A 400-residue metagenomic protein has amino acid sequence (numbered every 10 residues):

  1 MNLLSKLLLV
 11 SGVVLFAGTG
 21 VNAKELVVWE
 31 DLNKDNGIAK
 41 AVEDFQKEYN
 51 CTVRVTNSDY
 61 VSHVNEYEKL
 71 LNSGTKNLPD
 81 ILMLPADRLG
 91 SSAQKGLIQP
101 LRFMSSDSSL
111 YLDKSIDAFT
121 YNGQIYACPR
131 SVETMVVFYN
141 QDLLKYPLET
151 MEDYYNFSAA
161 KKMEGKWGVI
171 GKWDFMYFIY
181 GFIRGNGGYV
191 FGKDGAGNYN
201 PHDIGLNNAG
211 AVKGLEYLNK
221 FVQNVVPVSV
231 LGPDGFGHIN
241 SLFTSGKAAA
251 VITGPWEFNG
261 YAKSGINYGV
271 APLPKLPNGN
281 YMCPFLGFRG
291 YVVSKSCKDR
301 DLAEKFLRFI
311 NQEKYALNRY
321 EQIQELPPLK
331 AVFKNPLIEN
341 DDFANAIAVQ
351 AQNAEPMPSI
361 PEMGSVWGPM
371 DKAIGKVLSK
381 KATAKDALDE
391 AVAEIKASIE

Functional and structural regions predicted by a protein language model:
V21-G90, G279, D301-L302, L337 (+2 more regions): Conserved N-terminal structural module of periplasmic/extracytoplasmic solute-binding proteins
D44-Y111, T120, Y126, Q141-K145 (+5 more regions): Extracytoplasmic "Venus flytrap"/periplasmic binding protein-like
K47, I125, E216, K220-N224 (+4 more regions): Extracytoplasmic/periplasmic substrate-recognition and gating elements
K69, N77-D80, S108-Q141, W167-G171 (+2 more regions): A structural signal for short loop-to-beta-strand junctions that line the ligand-binding cleft of periplasmic/secreted
A86-V136, Y146-S158, F182, G269-A271 (+2 more regions): Hinge/lid segment of periplasmic solute-binding proteins
Y126-R130, M135, Y155-I204, A248: Extracytoplasmic/periplasmic solute-binding protein
S158, N200-G232: Glycine-centered hinge/linker elements that transmit conformational signals in sensory and ligand-binding systems
Y268-A271, Y320-P369, K376: Long, aromatic- and glycine/proline-rich binding clefts that accommodate carbohydrate-like moieties
